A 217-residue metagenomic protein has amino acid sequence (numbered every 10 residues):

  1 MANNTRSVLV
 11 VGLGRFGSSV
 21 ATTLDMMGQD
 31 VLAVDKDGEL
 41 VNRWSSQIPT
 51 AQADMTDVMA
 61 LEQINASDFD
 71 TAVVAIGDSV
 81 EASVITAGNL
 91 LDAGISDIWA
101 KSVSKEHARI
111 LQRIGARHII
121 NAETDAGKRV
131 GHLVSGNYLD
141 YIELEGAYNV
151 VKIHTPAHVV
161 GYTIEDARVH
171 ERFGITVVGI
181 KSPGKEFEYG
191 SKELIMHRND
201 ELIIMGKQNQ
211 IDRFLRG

Functional and structural regions predicted by a protein language model:
M1-G217: Cytosolic regulatory regions of ion transport systems
